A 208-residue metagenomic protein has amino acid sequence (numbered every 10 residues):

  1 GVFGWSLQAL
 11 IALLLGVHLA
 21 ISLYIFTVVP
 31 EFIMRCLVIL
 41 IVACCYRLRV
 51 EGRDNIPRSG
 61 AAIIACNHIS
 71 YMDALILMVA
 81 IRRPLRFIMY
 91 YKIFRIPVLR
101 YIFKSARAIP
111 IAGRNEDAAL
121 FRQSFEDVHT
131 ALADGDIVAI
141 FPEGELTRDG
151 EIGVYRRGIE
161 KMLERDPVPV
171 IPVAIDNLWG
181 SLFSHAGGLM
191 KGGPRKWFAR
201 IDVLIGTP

Functional and structural regions predicted by a protein language model:
F3-L14: Hydrophobic alpha-helical transmembrane segments
V17-F26: Alpha-helical transmembrane segments
V28-P30, A43-C44, R58-A118: Catalytic core of membrane glycerolipid acyltransferases/transacylases, capturing the structured, soluble-facing
L37-A61: A short, well-structured juxtamembrane/interface segment
A43-V50, F121-R122, S184-G188: Short gly/ser/thr-rich secondary-structure transition/capping motifs
I56, R148-P208: A cross-family acyltransferase "interaction/gating" segment
A61-I63, G135-F141: Residue-level preference for the first positions of well-ordered beta-strands
I76-L77, I102, T130, K161-R165: Hydrophobic/aromatic ligand-binding patch that stacks against planar heteroaromatic rings of cofactors or nucleotides
